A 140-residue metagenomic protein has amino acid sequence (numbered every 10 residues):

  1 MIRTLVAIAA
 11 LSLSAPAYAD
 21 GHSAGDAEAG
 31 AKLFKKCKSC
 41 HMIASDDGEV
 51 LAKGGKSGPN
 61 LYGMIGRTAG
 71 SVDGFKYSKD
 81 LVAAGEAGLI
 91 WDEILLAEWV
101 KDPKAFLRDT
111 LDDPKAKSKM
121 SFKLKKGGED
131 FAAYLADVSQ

Functional and structural regions predicted by a protein language model:
M1-T4: Positively charged n-region of N-terminal signal peptides that target proteins for export
V6-L11: Hydrophobic helical h-region of N-terminal Sec-dependent signal peptides in bacterial secretory/periplasmic proteins
S14-P16: N-terminal signal peptide c-region/cleavage motif recognized by signal peptidases
D20, V72-G74, A84-E98, K117-D137: Periplasmic c-type cytochrome electron-transfer domains
S23-A27, A31-L89, P103-P114, V138-Q140: Periplasmic/extracellular electron-transfer cofactor-ligation site, primarily the c-type cytochrome heme-c attachment
